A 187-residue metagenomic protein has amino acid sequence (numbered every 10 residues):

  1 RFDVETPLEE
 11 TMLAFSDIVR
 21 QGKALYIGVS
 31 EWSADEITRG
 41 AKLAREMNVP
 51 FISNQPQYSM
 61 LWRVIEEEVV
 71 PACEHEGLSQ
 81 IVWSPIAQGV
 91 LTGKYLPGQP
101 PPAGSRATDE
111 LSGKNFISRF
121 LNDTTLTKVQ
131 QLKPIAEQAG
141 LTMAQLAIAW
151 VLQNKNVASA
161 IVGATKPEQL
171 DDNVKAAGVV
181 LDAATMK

Functional and structural regions predicted by a protein language model:
D3-M186: Beta/alpha (TIM)-barrel catalytic core signal, keyed to glycine-rich beta->alpha loops juxtaposed to Asp/Glu that bind
